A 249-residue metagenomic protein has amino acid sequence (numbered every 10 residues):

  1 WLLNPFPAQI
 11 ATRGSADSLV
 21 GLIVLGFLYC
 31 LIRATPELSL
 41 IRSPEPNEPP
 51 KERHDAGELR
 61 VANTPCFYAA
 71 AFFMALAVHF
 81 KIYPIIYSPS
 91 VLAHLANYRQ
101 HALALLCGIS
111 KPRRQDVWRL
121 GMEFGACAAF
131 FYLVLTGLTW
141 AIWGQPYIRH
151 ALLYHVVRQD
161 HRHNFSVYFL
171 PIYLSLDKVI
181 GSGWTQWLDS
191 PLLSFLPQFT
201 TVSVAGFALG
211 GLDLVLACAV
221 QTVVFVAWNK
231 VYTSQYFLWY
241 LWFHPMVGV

Functional and structural regions predicted by a protein language model:
W1-L2, M74, V78: Short helix- or helix-capping micro-motifs that position conserved polar/aromatic residues at function-defining sites
W1-L59, L92-F225, N229, T233-S234: Primarily membrane-embedded glycan-assembly and transfer machineries that use lipid-linked glycans
I23-G26, Y68-F72: The feature captures the transmembrane alpha-helix scaffold of multi-pass secondary transporters
T64-A71, F80-Y83, S234: Eukaryote-biased feature marking scaffold/signaling PDZ-domain proteins and nuclear chromatin regulators
A71, Y83-N97, W239: Transmembrane-embedded, aromatic-rich helix segments that form part of the hydrophobic channel/pocket engaging
W228, P245-V249: C-terminal multi-pass transmembrane helix bundles with aromatic-rich, positive-inside signatures
Y236-P245: A cytosolic-side transmembrane-helix exit/cap motif
